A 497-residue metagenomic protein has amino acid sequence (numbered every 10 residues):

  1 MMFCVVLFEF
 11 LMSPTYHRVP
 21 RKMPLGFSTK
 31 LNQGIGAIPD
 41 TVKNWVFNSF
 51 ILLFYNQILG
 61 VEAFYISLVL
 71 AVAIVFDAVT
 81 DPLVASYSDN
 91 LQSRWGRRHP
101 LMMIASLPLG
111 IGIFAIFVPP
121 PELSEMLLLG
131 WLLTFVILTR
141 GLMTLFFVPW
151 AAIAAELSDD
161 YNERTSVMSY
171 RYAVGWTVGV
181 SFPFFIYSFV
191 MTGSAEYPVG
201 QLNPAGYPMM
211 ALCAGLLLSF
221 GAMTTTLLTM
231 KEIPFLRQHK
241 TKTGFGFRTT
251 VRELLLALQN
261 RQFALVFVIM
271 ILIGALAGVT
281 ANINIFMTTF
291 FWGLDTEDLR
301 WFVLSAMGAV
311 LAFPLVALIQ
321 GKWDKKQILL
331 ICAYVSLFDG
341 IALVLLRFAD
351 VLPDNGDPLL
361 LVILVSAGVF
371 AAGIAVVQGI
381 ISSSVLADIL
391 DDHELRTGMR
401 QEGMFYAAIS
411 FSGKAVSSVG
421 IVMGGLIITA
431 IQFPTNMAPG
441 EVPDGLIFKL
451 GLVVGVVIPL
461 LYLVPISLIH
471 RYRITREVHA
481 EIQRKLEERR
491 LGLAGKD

Functional and structural regions predicted by a protein language model:
F10-D497: Membrane-embedded alpha-helical bundles of multi-pass transporters/translocases, especially carrier/permease families
